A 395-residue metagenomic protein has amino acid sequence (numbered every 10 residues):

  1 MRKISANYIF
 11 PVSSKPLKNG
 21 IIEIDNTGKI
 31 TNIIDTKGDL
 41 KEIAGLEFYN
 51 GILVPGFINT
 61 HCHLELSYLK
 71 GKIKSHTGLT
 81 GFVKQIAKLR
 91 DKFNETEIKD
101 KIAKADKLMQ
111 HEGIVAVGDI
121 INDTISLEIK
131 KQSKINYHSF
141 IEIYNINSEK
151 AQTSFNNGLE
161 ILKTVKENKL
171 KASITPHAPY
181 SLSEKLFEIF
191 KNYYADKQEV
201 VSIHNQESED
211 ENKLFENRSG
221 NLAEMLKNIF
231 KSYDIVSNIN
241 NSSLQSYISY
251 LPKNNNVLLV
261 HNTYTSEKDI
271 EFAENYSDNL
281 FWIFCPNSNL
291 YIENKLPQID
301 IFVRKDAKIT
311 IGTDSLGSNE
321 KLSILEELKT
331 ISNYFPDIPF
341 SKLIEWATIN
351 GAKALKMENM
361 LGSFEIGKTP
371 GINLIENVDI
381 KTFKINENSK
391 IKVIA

Functional and structural regions predicted by a protein language model:
M1-G20, D306, T348-A395: Active-site microenvironment of metallo-dependent hydrolases
R2-A6, N26, K37-G81, A103 (+1 more regions): Replace "His-x-His-based motif
E23, I52-L53, K70-K134, S154-E167: Alpha-helical scaffold segments that flank or form the walls of functional sites
G56-T60, V117-G118, Y137-I141, A172-P176 (+4 more regions): Hydrophobic faces of well-ordered beta-strands that scaffold small-molecule active sites in alpha/beta enzyme cores
Y68-D100, H138-Y144, E209-N254: Active-site gating loops and adjacent loop-to-helix segments of metal-dependent hydrolytic enzymes
N157-V200: Active-site gating/metal-coordination segments in enzymes
T175-I189, N205, H261-Y264, L290-E293: Active-site glycine- and acidic-residue-rich loops that bind and position anionic ligands or nucleotide-like cofactors
E224, Y250-K253, C285-P286, K295-N377: His/Asp/Glu-enriched, well-ordered alpha-helical/loop segment that forms or immediately abuts the divalent-metal
